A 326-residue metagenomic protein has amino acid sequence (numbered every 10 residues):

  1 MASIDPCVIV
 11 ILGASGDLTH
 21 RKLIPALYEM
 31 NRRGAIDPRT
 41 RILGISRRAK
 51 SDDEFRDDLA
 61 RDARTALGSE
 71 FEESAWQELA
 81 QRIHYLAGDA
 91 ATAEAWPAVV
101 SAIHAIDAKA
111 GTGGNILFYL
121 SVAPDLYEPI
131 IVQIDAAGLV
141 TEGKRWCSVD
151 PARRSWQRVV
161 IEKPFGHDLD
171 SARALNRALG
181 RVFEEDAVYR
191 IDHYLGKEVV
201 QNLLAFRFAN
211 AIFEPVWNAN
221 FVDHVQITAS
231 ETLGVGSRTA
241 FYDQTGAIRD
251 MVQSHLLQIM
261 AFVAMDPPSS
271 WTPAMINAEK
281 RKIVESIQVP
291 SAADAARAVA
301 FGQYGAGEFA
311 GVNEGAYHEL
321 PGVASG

Functional and structural regions predicted by a protein language model:
M1-I161, F165-G326: Secretory/organelle targeting and membrane-embedding segments
